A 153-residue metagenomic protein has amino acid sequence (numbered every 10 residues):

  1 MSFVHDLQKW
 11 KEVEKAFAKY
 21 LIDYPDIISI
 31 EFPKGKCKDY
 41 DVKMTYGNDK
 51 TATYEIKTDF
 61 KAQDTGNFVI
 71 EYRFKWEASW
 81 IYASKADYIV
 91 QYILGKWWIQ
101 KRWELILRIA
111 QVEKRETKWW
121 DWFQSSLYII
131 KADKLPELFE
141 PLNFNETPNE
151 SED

Functional and structural regions predicted by a protein language model:
M1-K36, F60-K61: Acidic-basic catalytic patches of nuclease active cores, encompassing PD-(D/E)XK and other metal-cofactor nuclease
V4, S29, K57-Q100: Catalytic cores of nucleic-acid endonucleases
D23-D26, N48-T51, I93-G95: Short glycine/proline-enriched coil/turn segments at helix->beta-strand junctions
G35-K43: Beta-rich nucleic-acid/ligand-interaction surfaces
K38, K50, K85: Residues that flank catalytic or metal-binding motifs in active/ligand-binding sites
V42-A62: Conserved catalytic cores of phosphodiester-cleaving nucleases, focusing on short active-site segments
G66, L94-D153: Non-catalytic C-terminal interaction segments of nucleic acid-processing enzymes
